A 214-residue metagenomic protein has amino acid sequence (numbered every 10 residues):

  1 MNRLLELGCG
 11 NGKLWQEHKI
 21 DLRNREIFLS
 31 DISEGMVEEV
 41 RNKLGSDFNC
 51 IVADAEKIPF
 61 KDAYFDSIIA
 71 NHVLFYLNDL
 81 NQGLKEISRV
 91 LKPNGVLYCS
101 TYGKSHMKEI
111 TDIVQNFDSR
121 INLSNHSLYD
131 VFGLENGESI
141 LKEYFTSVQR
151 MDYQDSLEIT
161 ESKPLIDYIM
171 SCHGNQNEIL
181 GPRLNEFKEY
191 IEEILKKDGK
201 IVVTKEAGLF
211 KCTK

Functional and structural regions predicted by a protein language model:
R3-K57: Class I SAM-dependent methyltransferase SAM/SAH-binding core
N11-K13, L128-K214: Conserved Class I S-adenosyl-L-methionine
R23, G45, N78, K92 (+2 more regions): Short conserved AdoMet
E56-I68: A short acidic, Gly/Pro-enriched loop at the edge of an enzyme's catalytic core that lines a small-molecule cofactor
S67-D79: A short SAM/SAH-binding and catalytic strip from SAM-dependent methyltransferases
N81-P93: A short glycine-rich, Lys/Arg-flanked "PGG" loop and its adjoining helix->strand segment in the class I
Y98-R120: Conserved class I S-adenosyl-L-methionine
